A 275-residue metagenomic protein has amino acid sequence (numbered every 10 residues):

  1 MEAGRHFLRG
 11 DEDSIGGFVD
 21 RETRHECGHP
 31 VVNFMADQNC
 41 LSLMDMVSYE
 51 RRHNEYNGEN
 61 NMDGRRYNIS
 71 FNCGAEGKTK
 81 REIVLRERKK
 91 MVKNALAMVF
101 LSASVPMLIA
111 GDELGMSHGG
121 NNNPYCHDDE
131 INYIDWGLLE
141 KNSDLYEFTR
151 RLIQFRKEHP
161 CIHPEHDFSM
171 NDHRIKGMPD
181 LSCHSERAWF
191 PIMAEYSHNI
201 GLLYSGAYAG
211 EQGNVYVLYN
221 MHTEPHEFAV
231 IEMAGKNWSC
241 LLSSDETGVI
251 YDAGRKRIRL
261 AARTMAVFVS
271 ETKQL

Functional and structural regions predicted by a protein language model:
M1-A110, G115, N123-H127, P160-H163 (+3 more regions): Conserved alpha/beta catalytic core and glycan-binding cleft of carbohydrate-active enzymes
M44-E50, E55, G120-N121, F228-V230 (+2 more regions): Short conserved micro-motifs at the rims of enzyme active sites and ligand-binding pockets
E82-E87, L139-E140, W189-P191: Short, contiguous acidic/charged loop-to-helix segments that flank catalytic cores in large enzymes
H118-E147, C240, S244: Extended hydrophobic/aromatic segments used for targeting, binding, or gating
K141-S182: Catalytic cores of secreted or luminal carbohydrate-active enzymes
L152-I153, T223-A253, A262-T264: C-terminal accessory region downstream of the catalytic core in glycan-modifying enzymes
H184-A229: Carbohydrate-binding surface patches
D252-L275: C-terminal beta-strand-rich structural cap/linker in extracellular carbohydrate-active enzymes
